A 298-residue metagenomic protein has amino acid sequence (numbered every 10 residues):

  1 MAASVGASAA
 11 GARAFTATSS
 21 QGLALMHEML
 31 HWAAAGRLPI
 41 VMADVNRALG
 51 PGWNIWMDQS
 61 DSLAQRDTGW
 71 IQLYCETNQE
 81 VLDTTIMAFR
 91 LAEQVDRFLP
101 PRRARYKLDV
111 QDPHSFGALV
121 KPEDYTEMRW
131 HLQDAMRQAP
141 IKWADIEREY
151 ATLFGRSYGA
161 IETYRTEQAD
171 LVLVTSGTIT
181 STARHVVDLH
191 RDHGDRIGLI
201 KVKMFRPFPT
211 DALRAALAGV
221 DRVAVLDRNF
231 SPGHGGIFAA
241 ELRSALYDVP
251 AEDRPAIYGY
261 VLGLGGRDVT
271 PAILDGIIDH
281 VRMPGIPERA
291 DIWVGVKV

Functional and structural regions predicted by a protein language model:
M1-M57, W70-A92: Thiamine diphosphate
A9-A14, A35-V41, S60, D67-W70 (+5 more regions): Short coil/turn connectors at secondary-structure junctions
Q72-D109, G266-V298: Structural signature of the thiamine diphosphate
R97-T163: Conformationally flexible catalytic loops at phosphate/diphosphate-handling active centers
F98-S115, A218-A224, R228-F230, H234-E241: Terminal amphipathic helices with adjacent charged low-complexity linkers/tails
E167-D195, F208-A215: Redox- and metal-dependent alpha/beta enzyme cores, enriched for Fe-S-associated oxidoreductases and cofactor-handling
D227-V298: Peripheral docking tails and interdomain loops at the edges of cofactor- or intermediate-handling domains
